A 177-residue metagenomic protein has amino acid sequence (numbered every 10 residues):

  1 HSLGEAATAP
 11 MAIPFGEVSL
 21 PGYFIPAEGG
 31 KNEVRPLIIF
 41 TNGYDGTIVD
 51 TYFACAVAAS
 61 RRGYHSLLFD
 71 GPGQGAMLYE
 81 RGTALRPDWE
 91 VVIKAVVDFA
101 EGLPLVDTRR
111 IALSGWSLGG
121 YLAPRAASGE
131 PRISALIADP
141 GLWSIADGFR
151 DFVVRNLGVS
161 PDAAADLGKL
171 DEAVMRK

Functional and structural regions predicted by a protein language model:
H1-P36: N-terminal cap/lid segment of alpha/beta-hydrolase-fold proteins
G30-R35, F40-L78: Short substrate-entry loop that stabilizes the transition state in hydrolases
Y52, G73-E90, W116: Accessory, usually C-terminal, subdomains that scaffold auxiliary metal cofactors
A59, A126-A127: Aromatic pocket-lining residues of Rossmann-like dinucleotide-binding sites
D70, R110-A112, A135-I137: Residue in the alpha/beta-hydrolase core beta-strand immediately N-terminal to the catalytic nucleophile
T83-R109, R125: Alpha/beta-hydrolase active-site loop
G115-G119, A123: Gly/Ala-rich beta-loop-alpha elbow adjacent to hydrolase catalytic centers
S128-K177: Hydrolase active-site cap/lid region
